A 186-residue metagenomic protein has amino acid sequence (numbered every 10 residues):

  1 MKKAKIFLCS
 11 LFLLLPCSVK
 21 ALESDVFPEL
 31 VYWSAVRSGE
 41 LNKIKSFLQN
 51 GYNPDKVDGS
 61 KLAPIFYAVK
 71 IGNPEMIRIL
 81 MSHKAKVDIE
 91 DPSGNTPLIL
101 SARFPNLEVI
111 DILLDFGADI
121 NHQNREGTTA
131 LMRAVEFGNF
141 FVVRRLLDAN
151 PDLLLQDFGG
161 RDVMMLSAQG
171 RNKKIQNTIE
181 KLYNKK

Functional and structural regions predicted by a protein language model:
V19-N50, G59, N184-K186: Intrinsically disordered, low-complexity regulatory segments in ankyrin-centric signaling systems
S34-G39, Y67-N73, L100-N106, R133-N139 (+1 more regions): Ankyrin repeat A-helix N-terminal signature
E40-L48, N73-M81, N106-L114, N139-L147 (+1 more regions): Ankyrin repeat structural motif
K70, D91-D111, D115-F116: Alpha-helical adaptor scaffolds
L153-K185: Leucine-rich solenoid repeat scaffolds
